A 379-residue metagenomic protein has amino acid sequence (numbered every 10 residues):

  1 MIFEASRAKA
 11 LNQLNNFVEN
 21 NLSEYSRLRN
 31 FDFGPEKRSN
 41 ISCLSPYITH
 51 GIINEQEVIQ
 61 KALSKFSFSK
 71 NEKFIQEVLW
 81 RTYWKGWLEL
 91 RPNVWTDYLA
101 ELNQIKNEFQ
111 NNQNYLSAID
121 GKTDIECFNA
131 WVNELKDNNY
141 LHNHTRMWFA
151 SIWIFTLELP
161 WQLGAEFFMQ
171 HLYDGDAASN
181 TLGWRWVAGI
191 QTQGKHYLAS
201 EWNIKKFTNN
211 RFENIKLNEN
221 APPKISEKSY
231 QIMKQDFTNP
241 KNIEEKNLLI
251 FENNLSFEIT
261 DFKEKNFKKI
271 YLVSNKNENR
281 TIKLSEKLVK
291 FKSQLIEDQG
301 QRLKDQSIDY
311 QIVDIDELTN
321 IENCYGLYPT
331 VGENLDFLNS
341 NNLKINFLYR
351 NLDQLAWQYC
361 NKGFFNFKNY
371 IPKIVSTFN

Functional and structural regions predicted by a protein language model:
I2-A10, N16-Q76, W80, G86 (+5 more regions): Trp/Phe/Arg-rich N-terminal binding region typifying the photolyase-homology
I48, I53-Q56, K61, S69-I243: Active-site-proximal binding-pocket segments
